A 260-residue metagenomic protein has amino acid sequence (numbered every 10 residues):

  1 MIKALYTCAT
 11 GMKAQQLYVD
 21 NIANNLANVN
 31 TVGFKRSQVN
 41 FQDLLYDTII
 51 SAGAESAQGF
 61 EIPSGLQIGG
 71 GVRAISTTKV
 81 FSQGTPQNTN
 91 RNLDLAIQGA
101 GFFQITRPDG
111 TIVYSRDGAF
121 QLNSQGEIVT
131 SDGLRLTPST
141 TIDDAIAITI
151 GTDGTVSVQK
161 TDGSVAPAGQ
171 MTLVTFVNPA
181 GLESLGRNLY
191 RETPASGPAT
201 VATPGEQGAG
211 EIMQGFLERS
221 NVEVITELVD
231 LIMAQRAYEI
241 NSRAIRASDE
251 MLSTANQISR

Functional and structural regions predicted by a protein language model:
M1-R260: Amphipathic alpha-helical polymerization modules
